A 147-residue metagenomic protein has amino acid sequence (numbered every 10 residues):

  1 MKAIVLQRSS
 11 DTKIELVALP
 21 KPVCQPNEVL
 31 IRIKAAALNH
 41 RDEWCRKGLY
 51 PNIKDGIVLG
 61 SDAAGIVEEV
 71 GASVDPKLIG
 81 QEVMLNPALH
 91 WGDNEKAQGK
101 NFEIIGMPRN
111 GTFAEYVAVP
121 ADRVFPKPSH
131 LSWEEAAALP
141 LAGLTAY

Functional and structural regions predicted by a protein language model:
M1-K2: Extreme N-terminal starter segment of soluble prokaryotic enzymes
V5-R8, K47, V67: Residue-level signal for short segments within beta-strands and strand-turn junctions of well-structured beta-sheet
D11-E15, H40-D42: Short N-terminal binding/cap micro-motifs at the start of the first secondary-structure element
L16-K21, A64-I66, Y116-A118, V124: Conserved hydrophobic/aromatic beta-strand scaffold that supports enzyme active sites
P20-A36, L49-G92, P108-N110, P128-L131: Glycine-rich beta-strand-centered segment in the early N-terminal region that forms part of a ligand/cofactor-binding
A36-L38, D62, D122, L144: Alpha-helix/helix-capping structural signal
R41-R46, N94: Cytochrome P450 core scaffold surrounding the K-helix E-X-X-R motif and the conserved "meander" helix-loop region
A88-Y147: NAD(P)H dinucleotide-binding glycine-rich loop of Rossmann-like/cofactor-binding domains, especially the beta1-alpha1
